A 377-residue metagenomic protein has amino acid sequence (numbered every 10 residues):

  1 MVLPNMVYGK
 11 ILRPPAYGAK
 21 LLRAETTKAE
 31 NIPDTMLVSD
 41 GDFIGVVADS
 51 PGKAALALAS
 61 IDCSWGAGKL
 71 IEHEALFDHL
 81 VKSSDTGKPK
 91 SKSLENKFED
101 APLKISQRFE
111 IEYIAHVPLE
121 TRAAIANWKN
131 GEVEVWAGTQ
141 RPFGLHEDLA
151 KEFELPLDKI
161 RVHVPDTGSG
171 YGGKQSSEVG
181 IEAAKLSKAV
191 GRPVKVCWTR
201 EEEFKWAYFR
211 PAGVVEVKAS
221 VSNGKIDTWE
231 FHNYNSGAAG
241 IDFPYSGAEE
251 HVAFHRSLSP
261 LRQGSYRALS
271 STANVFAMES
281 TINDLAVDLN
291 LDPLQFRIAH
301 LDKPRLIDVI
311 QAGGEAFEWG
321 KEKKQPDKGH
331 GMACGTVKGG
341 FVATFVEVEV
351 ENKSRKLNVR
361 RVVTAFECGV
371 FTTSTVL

Functional and structural regions predicted by a protein language model:
M1-L377: Structural alpha/beta core scaffold segments of enzyme domains
